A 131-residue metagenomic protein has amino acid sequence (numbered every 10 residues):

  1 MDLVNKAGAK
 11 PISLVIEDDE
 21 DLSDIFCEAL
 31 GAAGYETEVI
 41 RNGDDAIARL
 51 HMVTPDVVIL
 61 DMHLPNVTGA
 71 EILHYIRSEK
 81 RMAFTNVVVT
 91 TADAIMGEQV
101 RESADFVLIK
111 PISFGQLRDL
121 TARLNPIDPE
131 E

Functional and structural regions predicted by a protein language model:
M1-L14, S113-E131: Non-catalytic signal-transmission and effector/linker regions of two-component phosphorelay proteins
E17, T91: Conserved acidic carboxylate
D24-A32: Charged docking surfaces used in two-component/phosphorelay signaling
V39-V57: Acidic, metal-coordinating helix/loop segments flanking the phosphotransfer/catalytic sites of two-component signaling
N42, T68-E71: Acidic catalytic/metal-coordinating carboxylates
D61: Active-site residues of response regulator receiver
P65: The feature encodes the CheY-like receiver
A70-A83: Short amphipathic alpha-helix used as the core "switch/output" element in two-component signaling
